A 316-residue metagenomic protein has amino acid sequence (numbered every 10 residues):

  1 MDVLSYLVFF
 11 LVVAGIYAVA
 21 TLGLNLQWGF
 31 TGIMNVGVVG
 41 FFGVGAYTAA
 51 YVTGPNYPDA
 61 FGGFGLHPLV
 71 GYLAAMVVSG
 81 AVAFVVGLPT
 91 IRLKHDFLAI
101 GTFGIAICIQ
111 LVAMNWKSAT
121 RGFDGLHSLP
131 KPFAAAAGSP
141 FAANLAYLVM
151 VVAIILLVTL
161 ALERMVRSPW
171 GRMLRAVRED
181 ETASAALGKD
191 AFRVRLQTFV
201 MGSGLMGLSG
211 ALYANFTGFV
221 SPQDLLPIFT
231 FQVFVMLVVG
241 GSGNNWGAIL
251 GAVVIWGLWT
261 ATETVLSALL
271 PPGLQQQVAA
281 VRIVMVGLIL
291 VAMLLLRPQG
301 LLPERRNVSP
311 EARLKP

Functional and structural regions predicted by a protein language model:
M1-P316: Transmembrane alpha-helices and adjacent helix-loop boundaries
